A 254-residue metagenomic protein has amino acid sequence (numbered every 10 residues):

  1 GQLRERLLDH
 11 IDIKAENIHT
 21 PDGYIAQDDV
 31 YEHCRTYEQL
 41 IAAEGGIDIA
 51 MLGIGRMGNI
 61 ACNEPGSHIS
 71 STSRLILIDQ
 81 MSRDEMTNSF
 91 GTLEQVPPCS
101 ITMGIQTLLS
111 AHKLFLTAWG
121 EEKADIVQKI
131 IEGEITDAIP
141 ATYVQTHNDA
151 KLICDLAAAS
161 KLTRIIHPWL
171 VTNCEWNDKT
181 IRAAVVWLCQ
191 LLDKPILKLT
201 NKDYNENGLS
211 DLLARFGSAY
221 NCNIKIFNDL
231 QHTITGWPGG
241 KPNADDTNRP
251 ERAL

Functional and structural regions predicted by a protein language model:
G1-G240: Conserved phosphate- and dinucleotide-binding cores of soluble alpha/beta proteins, encompassing both enzyme active
K241-R252: Non-catalytic regulatory/interaction regions at protein termini and inter-domain linkers
